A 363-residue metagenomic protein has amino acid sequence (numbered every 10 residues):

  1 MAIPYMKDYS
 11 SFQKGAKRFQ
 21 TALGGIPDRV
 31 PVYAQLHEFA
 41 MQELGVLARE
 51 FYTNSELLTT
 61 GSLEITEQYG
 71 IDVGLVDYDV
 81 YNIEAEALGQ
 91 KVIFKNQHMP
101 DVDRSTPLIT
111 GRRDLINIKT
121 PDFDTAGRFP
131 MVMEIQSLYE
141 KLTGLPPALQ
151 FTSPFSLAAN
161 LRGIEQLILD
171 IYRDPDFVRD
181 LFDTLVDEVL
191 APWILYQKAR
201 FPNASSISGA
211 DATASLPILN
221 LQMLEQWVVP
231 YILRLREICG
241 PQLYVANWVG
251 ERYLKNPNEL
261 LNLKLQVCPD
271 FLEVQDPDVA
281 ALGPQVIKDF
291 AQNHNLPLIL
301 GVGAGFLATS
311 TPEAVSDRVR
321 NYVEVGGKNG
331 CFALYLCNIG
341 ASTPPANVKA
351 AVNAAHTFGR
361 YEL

Functional and structural regions predicted by a protein language model:
M1-A40, V46-F51, G61, D72 (+2 more regions): Active-site loop segments of alpha/beta catalytic cores
T53-L57: Ser/Thr/Asn(+Pro)-rich, low-complexity disordered segments
T59-V92: Membrane helical hairpin/interfacial module
G61-S62, E86-T106, P284: Glycine-rich, positively charged N-terminal anion/phosphate-binding segment
T66, I109-T110, P217: Compositionally biased amphipathic helical and low-complexity segments enriched in hydrophobic
Q97-S137: A gly/proline- and charged-residue-enriched helix-loop-helix capping module
